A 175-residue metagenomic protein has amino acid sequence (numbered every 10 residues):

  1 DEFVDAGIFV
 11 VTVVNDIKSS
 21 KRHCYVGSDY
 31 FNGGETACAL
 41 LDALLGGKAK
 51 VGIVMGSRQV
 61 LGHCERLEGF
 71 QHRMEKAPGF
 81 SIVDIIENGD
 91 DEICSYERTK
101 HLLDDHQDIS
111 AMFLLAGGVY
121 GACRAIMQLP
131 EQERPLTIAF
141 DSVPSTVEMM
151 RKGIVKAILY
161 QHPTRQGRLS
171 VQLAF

Functional and structural regions predicted by a protein language model:
D1-V4, F70, D84-S145: Hydrophobic alpha-helical
E2-N32, V143-R151: Flexible loop/hinge segments that line or gate small-molecule binding clefts
D5, D42-L44, K48, Q71-K76 (+4 more regions): Non-catalytic structural scaffold of enzyme domains
H23, S110, K156: Conserved acidic residues
Y25-V51, S95-Y96, T146, H162-F175: Hydrophobic alpha-helical segments within soluble ligand-binding/sensing domains
A37-P78, D84-I85, A174: An alpha-beta-alpha
L129-F175: Flexible loop/turn connectors
